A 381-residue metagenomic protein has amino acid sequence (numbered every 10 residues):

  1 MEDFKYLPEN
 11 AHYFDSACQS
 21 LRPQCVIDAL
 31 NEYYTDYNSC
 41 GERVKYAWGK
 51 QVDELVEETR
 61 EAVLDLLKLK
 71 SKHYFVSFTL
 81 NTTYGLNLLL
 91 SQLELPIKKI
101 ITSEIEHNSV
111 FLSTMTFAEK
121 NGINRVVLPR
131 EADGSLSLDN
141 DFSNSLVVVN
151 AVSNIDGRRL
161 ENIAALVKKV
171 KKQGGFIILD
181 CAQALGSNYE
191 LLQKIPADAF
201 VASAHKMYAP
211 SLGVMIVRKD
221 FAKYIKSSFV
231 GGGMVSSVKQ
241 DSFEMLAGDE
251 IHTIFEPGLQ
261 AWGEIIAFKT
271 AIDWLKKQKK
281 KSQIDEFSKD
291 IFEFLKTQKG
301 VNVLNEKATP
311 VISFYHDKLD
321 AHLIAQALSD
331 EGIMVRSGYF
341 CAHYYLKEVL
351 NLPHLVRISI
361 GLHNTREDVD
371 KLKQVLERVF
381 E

Functional and structural regions predicted by a protein language model:
M1-E381: Pyridoxal 5′-phosphate
